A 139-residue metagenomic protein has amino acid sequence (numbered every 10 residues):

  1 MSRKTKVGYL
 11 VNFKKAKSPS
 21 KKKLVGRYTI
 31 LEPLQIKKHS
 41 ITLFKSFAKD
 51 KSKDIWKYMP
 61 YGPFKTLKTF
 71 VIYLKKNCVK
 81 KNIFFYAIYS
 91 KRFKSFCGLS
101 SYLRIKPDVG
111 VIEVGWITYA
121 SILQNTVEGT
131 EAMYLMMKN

Functional and structural regions predicted by a protein language model:
M1-T126, K138-N139: GNAT-family acyltransferases
E131-N139: Conserved acyl-CoA
